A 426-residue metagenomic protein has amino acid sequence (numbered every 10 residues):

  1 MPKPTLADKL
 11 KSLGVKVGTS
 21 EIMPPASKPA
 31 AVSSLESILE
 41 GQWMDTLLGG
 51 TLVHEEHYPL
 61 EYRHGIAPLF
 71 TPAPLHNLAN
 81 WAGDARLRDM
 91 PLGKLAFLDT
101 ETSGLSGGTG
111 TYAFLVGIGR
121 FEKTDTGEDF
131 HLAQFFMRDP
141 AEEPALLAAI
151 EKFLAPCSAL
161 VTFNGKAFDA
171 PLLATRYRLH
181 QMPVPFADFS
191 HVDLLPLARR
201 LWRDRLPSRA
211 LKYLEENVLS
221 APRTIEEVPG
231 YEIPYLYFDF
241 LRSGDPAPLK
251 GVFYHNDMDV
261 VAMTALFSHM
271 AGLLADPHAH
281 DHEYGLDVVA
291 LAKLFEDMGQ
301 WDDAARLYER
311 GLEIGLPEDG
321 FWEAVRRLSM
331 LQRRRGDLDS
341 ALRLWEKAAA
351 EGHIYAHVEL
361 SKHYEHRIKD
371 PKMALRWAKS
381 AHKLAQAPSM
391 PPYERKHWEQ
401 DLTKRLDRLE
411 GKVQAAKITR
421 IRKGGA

Functional and structural regions predicted by a protein language model:
M1-L92: N-terminal accessory regions of nucleic-acid-interacting proteins
G127-A221: Conserved DEDDh/DEDDy metal-dependent 3′-5′ exonuclease domain
R200, L206-D281: Acidic, Mg2+-coordinating catalytic module of metal-dependent nucleases/exonucleases that use a two-metal-ion mechanism
L291, R327-L328, L360, A374 (+1 more regions): Structural register within alpha-helical repeat arrays
F295, L328, Q332, Y364-E365 (+1 more regions): Residue at a conserved register position within TPR or TPR-like alpha-solenoid repeats
M298, R335, R367-I368, V413: Structural motif corresponding to the intra-repeat A-B loop/turn of tetratricopeptide repeats
G320, G352-H353: Short helix-capping/linker turns of helical repeat alpha-solenoids
